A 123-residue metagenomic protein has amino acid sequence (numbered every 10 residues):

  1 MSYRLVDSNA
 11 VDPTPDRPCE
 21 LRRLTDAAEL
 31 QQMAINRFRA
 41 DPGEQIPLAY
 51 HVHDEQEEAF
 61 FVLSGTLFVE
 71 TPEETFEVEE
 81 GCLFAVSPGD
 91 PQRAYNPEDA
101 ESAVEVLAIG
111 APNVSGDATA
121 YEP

Functional and structural regions predicted by a protein language model:
M1-A34, R39-P42, A120-P123: A short, N-terminal "cap"/entry segment at the start of jelly-roll beta-barrel domains of the cupin/DSBH fold
D26, P47-H53, Y95-P97, Y121-P123: Short histidine-centered beta-strand/loop micro-motifs that create catalytic or ligand/metal-coordination sites
L30-Q31, D41-I46, T66, P112-S115: Short, charged/polar surface micro-motifs in flexible loops or helix N-caps
F38-A40, V52-T71, I109-A111: Short, conserved beta-strand element in jelly-roll/cupin
V69-E70, V86, Q92-A100: Short beta-strand His + acidic residue motifs that chelate non-heme Fe in jelly-roll/DSBH and cupin folds
P72-G89: Short acidic-glycine-tyrosine-enriched beta hairpin
G89-D90, A111: Short, surface-exposed secondary-structure boundary micro-motifs
Y95-P123: Double-stranded beta-helix
